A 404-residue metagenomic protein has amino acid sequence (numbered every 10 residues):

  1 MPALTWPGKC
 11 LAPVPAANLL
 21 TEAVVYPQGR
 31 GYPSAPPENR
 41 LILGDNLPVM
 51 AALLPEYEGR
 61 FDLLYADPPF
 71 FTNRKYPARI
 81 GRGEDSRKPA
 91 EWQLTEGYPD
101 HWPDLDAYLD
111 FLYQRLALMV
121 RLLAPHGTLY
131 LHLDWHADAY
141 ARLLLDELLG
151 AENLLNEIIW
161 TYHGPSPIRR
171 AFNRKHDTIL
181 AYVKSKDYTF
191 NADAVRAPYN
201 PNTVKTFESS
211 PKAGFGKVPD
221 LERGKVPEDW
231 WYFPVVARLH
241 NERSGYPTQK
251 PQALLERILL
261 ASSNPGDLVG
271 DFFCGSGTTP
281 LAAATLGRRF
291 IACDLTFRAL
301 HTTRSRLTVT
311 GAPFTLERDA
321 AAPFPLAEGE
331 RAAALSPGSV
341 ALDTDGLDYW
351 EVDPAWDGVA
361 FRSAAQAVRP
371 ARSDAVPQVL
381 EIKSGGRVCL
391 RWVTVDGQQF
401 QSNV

Functional and structural regions predicted by a protein language model:
M1-L118, H126, H136, Q398: DnaQ-like (DEDDh/DEDDy) 3′-5′ exonuclease domain used for proofreading and 3′-end trimming on nucleic acids
M1-P33, L54-E58, V120, R142-D146 (+5 more regions): Accessory, often C-terminal, charged low-complexity segments
R40-L41, V235-L268, C274: Glycine-rich adenosyl-nucleotide cofactor-binding module
I42, Y130-L131, F272, A292: Conserved SAM-binding loop
G59-P77, L145, V269-A283, A292-C293 (+3 more regions): Conserved proline-anchored active-site loop of SAM-dependent methyltransferases that bridges a beta-strand
N73-G81, A141-L143, A192-A194: Short, solvent-exposed loop/turn and secondary-structure capping segments
L118, L123-L129, P265-G266, L286: Short glycine-dipeptide loop
